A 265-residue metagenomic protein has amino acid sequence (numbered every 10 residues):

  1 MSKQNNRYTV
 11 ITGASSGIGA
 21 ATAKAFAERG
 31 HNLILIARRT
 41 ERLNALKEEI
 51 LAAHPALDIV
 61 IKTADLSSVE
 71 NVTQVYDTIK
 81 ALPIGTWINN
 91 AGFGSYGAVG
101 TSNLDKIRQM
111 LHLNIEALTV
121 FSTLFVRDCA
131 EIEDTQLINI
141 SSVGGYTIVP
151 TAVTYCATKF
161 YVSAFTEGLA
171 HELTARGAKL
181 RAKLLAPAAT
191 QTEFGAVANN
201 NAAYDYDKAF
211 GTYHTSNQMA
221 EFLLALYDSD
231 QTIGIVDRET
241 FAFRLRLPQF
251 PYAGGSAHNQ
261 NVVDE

Functional and structural regions predicted by a protein language model:
Y8, S15-G17: Conserved glycine-rich cofactor-binding loop
R29-A45: Conserved glycine-rich Rossmann-like NAD(P)H-binding loop of the short-chain dehydrogenase/reductase
N90-S95: Conserved NAD(P)H cofactor-binding loop of Rossmann-fold oxidoreductase domains
A98-V99, K106-L111: Substrate-binding pocket helix/loop in short-chain dehydrogenase/reductase
S122, T158: Active-site helix of classical SDR
S142: Residue(s) in the substrate-gating loop at a strand-loop-helix junction that position the organic substrate next
L184-A186, N200-Y252: C-terminal helical subdomain
